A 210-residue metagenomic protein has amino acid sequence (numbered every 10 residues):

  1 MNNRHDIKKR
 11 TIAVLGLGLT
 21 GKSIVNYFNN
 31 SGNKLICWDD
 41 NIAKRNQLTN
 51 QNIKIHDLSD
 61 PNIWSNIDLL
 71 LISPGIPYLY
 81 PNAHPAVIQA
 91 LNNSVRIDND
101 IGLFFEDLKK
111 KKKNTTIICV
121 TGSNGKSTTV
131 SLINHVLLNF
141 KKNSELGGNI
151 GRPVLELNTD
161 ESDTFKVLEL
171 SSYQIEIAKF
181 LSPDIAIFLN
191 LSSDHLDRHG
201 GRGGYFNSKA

Functional and structural regions predicted by a protein language model:
M1-C119, F140: Short, basic phosphate-binding NTP loop
N62-S65, P74, Y78-A210: Phosphate-binding loop of NTP-binding sites
